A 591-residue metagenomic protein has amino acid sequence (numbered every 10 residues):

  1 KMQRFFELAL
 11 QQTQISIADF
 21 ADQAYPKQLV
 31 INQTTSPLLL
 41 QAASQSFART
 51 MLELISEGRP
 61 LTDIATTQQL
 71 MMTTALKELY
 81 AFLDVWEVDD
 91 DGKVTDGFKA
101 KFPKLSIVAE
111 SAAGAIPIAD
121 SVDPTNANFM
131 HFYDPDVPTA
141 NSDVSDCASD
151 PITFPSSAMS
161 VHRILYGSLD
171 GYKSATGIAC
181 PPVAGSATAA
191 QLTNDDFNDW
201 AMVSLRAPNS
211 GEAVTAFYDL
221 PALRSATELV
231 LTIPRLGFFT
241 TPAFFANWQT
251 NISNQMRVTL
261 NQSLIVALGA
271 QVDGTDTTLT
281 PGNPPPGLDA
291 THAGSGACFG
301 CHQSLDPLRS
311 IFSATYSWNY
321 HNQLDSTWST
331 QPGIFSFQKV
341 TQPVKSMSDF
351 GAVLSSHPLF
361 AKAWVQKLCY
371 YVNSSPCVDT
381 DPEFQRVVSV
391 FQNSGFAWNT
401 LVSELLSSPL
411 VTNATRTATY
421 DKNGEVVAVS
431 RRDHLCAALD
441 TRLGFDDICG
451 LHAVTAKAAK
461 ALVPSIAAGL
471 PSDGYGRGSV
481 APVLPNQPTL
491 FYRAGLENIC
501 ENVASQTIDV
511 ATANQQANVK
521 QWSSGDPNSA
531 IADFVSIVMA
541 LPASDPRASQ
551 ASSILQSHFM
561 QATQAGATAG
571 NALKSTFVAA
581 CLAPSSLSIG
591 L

Functional and structural regions predicted by a protein language model:
K1-K345, V378-L591: His/Asp/Glu-rich metal/cofactor-coordinating catalytic motifs and the adjacent surface-exposed loops that frame enzyme
S356-H357: Beta-propeller domains
F360, V365, C369-S375: Long amphipathic alpha-helical segments
